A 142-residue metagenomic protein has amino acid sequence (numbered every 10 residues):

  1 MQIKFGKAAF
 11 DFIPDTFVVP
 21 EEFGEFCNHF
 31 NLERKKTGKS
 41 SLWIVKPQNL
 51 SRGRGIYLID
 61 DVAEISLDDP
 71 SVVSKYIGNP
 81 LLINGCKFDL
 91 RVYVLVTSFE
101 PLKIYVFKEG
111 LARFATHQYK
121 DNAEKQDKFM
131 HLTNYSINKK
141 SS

Functional and structural regions predicted by a protein language model:
M1-G6, D15-K35, R113, S136: Long, low-complexity, serine/threonine- and charged-residue-rich intrinsically disordered N-terminal tails that act as
F12-D15, P47: Short, basic, glycine/proline-bearing loop/turn elements
E25, E33-S142: Catalytic core of tubulin tyrosine ligase-like
